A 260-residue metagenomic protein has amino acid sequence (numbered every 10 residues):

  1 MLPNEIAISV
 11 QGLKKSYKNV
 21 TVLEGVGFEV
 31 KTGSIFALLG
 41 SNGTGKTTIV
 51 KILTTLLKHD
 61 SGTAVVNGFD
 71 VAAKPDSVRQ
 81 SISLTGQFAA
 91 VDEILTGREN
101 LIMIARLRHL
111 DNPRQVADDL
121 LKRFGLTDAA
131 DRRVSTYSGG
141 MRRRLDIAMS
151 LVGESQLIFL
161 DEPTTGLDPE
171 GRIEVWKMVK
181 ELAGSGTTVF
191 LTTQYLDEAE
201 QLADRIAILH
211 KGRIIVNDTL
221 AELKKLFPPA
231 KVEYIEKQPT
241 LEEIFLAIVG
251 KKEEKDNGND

Functional and structural regions predicted by a protein language model:
M1-K14, K251-D260: ABC-family P-loop ATPase nucleotide-binding domain
E5-I8, K15-L191, L196-D197, Q201-H210 (+1 more regions): ABC transporter nucleotide-binding domains
D92, V189, A230, K255-N259: Short, polar/charged, Gly/Pro-enriched helix-capping and turn/loop motifs at alpha-helix termini and inter-helix linkers
R108, F227, K231, K252-E253: Conserved NTP-handling cores and scaffolds of large molecular machines
R213-K237, L241: Conserved beta-strand-loop-alpha-helix hinge in the C-terminal portion of ABC ATPase nucleotide-binding domains
F245: Residue-level signature of catalytic and energy-coupling elements of molecular machines, predominantly ATP/GTP-dependent
